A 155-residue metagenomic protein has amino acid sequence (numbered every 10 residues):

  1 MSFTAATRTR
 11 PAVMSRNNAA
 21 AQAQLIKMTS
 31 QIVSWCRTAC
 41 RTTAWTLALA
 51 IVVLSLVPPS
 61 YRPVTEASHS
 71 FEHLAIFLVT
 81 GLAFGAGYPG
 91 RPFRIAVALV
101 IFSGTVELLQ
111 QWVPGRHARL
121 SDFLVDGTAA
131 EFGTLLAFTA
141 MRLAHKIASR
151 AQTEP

Functional and structural regions predicted by a protein language model:
S2-P11, S15-R16: Low-acidity, Ser/Thr- and Arg-rich intrinsically disordered low-complexity segments
R16-N18, Q22-F123, G127, E131-P155: Bulky hydrophobic segments
